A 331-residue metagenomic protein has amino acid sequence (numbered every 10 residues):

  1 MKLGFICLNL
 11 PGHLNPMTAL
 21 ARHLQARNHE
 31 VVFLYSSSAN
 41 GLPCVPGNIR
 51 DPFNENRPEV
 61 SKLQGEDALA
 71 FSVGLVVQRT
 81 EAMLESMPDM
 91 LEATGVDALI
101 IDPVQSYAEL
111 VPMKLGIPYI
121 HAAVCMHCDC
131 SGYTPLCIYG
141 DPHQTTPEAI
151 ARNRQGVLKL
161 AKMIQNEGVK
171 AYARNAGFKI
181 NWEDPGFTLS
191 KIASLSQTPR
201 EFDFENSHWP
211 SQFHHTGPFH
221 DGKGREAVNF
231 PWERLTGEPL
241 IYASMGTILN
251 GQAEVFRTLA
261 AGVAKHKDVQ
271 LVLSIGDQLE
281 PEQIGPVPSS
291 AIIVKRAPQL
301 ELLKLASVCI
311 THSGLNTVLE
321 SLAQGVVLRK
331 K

Functional and structural regions predicted by a protein language model:
M1-P43: N-terminal subdomain of nucleotide-sugar transferases
L3-G4, I241, V308, L328: Conserved hydrophobic helix-helix packing surfaces used for dimerization/oligomerization
L10-P11, R200-F202, H220-D221, G246-L249 (+4 more regions): Short, glycine-/Ser/Thr-/acidic-enriched flexible segments
A21, L99-I101, V294-K331: A donor-sugar binding/catalytic signature common to diverse glycosyltransferases and related nucleotide-sugar
A26-L240, G246-A261, K265-D268: Nucleotide-sugar-dependent glycosyltransferase catalytic domains
V32, V272, R329: Conserved beta-strand positions in the Rossmann-like core of class I SAM-dependent methyltransferases
C44-G47, I292-R296: Short acidic-hydrophobic, aromatic-tinged amphipathic segments that line or gate anion-handling sites
T247, R257-I292: Catalytic donor nucleotide-activated moiety binding site of glycosyltransferases and closely related
